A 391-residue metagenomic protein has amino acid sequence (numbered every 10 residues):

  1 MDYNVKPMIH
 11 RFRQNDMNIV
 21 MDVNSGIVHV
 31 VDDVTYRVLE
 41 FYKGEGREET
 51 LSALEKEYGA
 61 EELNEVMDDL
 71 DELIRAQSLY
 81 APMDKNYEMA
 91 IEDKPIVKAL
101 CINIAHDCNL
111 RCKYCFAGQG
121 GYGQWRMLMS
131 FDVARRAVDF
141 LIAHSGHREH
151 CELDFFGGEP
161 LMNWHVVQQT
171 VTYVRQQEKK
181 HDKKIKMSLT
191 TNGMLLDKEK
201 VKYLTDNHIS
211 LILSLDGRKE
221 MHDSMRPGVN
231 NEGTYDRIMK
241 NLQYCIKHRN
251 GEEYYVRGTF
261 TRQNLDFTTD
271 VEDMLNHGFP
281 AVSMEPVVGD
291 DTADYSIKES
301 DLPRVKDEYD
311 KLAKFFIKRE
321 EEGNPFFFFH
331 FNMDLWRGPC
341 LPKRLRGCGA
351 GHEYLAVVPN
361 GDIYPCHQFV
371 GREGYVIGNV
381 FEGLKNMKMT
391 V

Functional and structural regions predicted by a protein language model:
N4-P7, R11-N15, I19-Y36, H330-V391: Accessory C-terminal segments flanking Radical SAM cores
V30-C101: Long, charge-rich, low-complexity alpha-helical segments
K94-P95, A99-D132: Canonical Radical SAM [4Fe-4S] cluster-binding loop centered on the CxxxCxxC motif and its immediate flanking residues
K98, E149-C151, G351, N360: Exposed loop/turn and edge beta-strand positions of beta-sandwich/beta-sheet ligand-binding modules
C108, C112, F155, L189 (+2 more regions): Conserved, mostly hydrophobic/aromatic
A134-D154, N163-V287: Radical SAM/AdoMet-radical enzyme domain recognition
G158: Active-site neighborhood of divalent metal-dependent phosphoester/pyrophosphate hydrolases
E220, S224-D236, Q243, K247-G351 (+2 more regions): Radical SAM enzyme [4Fe-4S]-AdoMet core and its adjacent flexible, acidic and glycine-rich loops/tails across
